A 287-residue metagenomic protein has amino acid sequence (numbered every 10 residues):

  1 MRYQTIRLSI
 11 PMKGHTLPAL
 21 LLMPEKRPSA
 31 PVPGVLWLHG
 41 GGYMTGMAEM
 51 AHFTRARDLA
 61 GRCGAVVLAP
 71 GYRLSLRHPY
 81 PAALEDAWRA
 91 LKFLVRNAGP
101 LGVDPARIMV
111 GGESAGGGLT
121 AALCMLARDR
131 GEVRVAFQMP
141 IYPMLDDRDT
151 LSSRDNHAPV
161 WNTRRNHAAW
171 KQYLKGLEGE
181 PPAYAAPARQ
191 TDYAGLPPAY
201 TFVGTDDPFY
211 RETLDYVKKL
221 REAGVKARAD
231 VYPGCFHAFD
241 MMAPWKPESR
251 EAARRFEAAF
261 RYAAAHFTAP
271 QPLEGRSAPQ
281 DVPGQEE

Functional and structural regions predicted by a protein language model:
M1-Y3: Short solvent-exposed loop/turn micro-motifs enriched in small/polar/acidic residues
T5-E287: Alpha/beta-hydrolase superfamily serine-hydrolase fold, recognizing
